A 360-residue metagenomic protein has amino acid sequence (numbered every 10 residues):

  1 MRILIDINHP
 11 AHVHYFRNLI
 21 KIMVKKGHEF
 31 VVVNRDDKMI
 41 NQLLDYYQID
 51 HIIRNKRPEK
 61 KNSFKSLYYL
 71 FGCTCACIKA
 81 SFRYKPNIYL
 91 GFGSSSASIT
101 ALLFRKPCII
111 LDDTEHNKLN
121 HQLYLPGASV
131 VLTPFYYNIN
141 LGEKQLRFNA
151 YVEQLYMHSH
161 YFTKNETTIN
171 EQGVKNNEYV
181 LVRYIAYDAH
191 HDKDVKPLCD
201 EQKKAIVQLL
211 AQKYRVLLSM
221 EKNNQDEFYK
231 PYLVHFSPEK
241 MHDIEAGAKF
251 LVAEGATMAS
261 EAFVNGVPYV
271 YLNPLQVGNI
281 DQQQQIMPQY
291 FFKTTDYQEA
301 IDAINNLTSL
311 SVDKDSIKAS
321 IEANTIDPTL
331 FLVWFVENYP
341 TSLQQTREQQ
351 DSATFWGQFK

Functional and structural regions predicted by a protein language model:
V24-Y69: Conserved nucleotide-sugar phosphate-binding/catalytic loop shared by glycosyltransferases and other
Y47-K60, V182, K204-S237: Catalytic donor nucleotide-activated moiety binding site of glycosyltransferases and closely related
C73-C77, N223-M258: Donor nucleotide-activated moiety binding/catalytic core segment of transferases that use nucleotide-activated donors
Y89-S98, I110, M241-Q282: A donor-sugar binding/catalytic signature common to diverse glycosyltransferases and related nucleotide-sugar
I109-I110, H121-T133, E245: A conserved, positively charged/aromatic
L132-K196: A nucleotide-sugar donor-handling region in carbohydrate enzymes
V264-S311, K318-S320: Catalytic binding pocket for nucleotide-activated donors in carbohydrate/polymer assembly enzymes
S311-K360: C-terminal amphipathic helix plus adjacent low-complexity, charged tail appended to glycosyltransferase catalytic
